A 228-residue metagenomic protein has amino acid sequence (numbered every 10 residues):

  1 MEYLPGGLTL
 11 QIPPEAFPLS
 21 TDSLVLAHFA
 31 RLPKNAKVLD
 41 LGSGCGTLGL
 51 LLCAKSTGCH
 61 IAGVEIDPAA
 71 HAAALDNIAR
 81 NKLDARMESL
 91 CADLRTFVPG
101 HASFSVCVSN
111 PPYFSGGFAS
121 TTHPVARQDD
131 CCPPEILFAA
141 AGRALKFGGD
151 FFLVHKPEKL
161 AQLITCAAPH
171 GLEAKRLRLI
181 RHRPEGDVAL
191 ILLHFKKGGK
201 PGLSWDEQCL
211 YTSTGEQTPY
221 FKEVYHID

Functional and structural regions predicted by a protein language model:
Q11, E15, P133-V188, L192: Conserved Class I SAM-dependent methyltransferase catalytic core
A36-G42: Conserved class I S-adenosyl-L-methionine
C45-G58: Conserved SAM-binding loop of SAM-dependent methyltransferases across substrates and taxa, primarily the Class I
H60-E65: Conserved SAM-binding motif I beta-strand of class I
A74-L75: Conserved SAM-binding loop
V98-C107: A short acidic, Gly/Pro-enriched loop at the edge of an enzyme's catalytic core that lines a small-molecule cofactor
P111-I136, A140: Mobile active-site "lid"/loop adjacent to the S-adenosyl-L-methionine
E185-D228: SAM/dcSAM-binding transferase cores
